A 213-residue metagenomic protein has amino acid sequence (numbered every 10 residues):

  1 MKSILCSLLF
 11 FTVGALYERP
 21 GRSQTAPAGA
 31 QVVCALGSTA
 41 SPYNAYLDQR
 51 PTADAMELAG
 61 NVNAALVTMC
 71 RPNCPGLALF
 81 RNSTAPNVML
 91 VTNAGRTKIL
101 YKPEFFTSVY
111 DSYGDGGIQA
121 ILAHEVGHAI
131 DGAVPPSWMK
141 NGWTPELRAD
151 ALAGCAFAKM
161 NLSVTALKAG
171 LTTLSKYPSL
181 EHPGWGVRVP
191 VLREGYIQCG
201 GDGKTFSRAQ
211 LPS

Functional and structural regions predicted by a protein language model:
M1-I4: Positively charged n-region of N-terminal signal peptides that target proteins for export
C6-G14: Bacterial N-terminal signal peptides
Q24-Q119, V126, D131-K140: Peri-catalytic and regulatory segments of divalent metal-dependent proteins
Q49-N61, C70, G142-H182: Short helix/loop segments within enzyme catalytic domains that coordinate or immediately flank catalytic cofactors
N61, G117, I121, E125 (+3 more regions): Extracytoplasmic/secreted proteins, especially bacterial periplasmic and envelope-associated proteins
A65-P72, E125, A129-A133, L152-S163 (+1 more regions): Structured segments of extracytoplasmic/periplasmic soluble domains in secreted or envelope-associated proteins
A158-S213: Long, well-structured alpha-helical subdomains associated with metal-dependent extracellular/ecto-lumenal hydrolases
